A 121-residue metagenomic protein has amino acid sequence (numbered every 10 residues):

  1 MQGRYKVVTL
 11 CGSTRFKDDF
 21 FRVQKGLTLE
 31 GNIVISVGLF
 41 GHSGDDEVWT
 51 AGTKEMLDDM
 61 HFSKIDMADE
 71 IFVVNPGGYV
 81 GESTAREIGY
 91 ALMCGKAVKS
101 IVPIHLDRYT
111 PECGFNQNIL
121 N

Functional and structural regions predicted by a protein language model:
M1-N121: Conserved catalytic or regulatory cores that recognize and/or transform ribose-phosphate-containing ligands
